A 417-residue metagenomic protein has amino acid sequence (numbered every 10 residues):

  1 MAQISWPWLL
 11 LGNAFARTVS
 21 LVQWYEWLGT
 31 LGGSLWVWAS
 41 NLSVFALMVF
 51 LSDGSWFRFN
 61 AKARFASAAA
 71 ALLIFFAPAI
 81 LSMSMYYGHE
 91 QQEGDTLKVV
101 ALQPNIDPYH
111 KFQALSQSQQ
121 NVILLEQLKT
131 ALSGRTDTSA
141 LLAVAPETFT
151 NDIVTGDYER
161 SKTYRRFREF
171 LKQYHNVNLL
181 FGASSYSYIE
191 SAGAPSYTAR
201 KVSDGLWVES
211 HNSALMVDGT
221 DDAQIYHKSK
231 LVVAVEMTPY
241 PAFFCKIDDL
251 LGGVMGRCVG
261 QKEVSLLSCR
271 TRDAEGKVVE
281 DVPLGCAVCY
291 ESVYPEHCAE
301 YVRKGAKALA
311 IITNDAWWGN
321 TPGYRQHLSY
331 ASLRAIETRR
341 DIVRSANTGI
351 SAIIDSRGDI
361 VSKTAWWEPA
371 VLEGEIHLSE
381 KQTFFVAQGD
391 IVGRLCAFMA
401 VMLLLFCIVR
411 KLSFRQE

Functional and structural regions predicted by a protein language model:
M1-E417: Enzyme catalytic cores with a strong preference for nitrogen-chemistry domains
